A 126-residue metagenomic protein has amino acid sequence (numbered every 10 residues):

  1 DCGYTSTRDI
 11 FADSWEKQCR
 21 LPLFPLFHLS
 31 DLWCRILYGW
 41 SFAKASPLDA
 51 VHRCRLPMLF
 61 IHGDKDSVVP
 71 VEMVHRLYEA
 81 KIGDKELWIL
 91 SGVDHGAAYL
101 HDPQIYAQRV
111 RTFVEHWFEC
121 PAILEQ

Functional and structural regions predicted by a protein language model:
D1-A43, D49: Hydrolase active-site cap/lid region
Y4, K65-D66, D94: Catalytic metal-binding/acid-base residues of hydrolase active sites
D9-A12, V71-E72, L100: Short, well-ordered secondary-structure micro-motifs
A43, S67-M73, A98: Conserved alpha/beta-hydrolase "acid-adjacent" motif
P47, L56, P70-E79: Short alpha-helix in the alpha/beta-hydrolase fold that links the catalytic acid
R53-R55, L59-H62, D66: Short beta-strand/loop motif that positions the catalytic acidic residue of the alpha/beta-hydrolase fold
H75-A98, P103, R109: Catalytic histidine neighborhood in serine/cysteine hydrolases with alpha/beta-hydrolase-type architecture
L100-Q126: Catalytic active-site module of serine/aspartate enzymes centered on a nucleophile-bearing elbow/loop
